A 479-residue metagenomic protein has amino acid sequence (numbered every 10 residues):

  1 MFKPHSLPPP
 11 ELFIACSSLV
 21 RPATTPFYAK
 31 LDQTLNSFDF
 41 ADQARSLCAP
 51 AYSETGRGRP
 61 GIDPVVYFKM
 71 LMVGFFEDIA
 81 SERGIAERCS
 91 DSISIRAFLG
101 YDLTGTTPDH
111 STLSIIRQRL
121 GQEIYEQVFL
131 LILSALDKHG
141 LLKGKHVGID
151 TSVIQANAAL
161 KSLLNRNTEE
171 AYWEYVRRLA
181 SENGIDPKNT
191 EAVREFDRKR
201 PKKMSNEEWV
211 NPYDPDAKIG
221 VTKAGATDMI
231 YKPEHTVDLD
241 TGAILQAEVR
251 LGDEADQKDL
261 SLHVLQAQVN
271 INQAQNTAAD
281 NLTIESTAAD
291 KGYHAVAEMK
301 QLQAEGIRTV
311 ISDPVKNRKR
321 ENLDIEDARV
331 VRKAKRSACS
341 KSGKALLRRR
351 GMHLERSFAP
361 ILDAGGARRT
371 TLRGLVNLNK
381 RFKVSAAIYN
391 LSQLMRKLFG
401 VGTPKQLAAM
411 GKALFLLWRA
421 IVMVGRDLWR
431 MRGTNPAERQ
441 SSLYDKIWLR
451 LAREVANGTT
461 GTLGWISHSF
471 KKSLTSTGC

Functional and structural regions predicted by a protein language model:
M1-G56, R432-N435: Basic, low-complexity segments
F2, D42-K69, V73-L141: Basic, low-complexity intrinsically disordered segments
P8-L12, L47-A49, H110-T112, V210-P212 (+5 more regions): Short acidic (Asp/Glu) and glycine-rich catalytic loops that position anionic groups and cofactors
S17, R21, Q118, Q122 (+9 more regions): Hydrophobic alpha-helical scaffolding
D39-Q43, P50, D78, T236-T241 (+1 more regions): Function-dense linear segments that define catalytic or interfacial modules in macromolecule-processing proteins
S90, L99-Y101, P108-I307, S312-P314 (+7 more regions): Polybasic low-complexity intrinsically disordered regions
K188, V296-V376, K380, C479: Helix-centered, glycine/charged polyanion-binding patches within enzymatic domains that contact phosphate-containing
L251-Q257, K344-A456, T460-C479: Basic, amphipathic alpha-helical segments enriched in Lys/Arg and hydrophobic/aromatic residues
